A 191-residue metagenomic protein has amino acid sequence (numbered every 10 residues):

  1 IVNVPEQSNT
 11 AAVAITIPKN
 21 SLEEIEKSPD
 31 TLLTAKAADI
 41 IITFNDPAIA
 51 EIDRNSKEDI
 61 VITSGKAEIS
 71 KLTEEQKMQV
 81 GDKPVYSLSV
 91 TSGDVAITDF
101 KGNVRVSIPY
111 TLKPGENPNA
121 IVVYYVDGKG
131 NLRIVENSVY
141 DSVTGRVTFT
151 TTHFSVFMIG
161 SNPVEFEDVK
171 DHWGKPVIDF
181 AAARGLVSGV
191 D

Functional and structural regions predicted by a protein language model:
I1-K129: Proteolytic processing hotspots in large secreted/extracellular or virion-associated proteins and select intracellular
S107-Y110, R146-T151: Exposed aromatic-hydrophobic patches
G130-N137: Surface-exposed loop/edge segments in extracytoplasmic proteins
Y140-V143: Short proline/glycine- and polar residue-rich coil/turn motifs
T148-P163: C-terminal beta-strand-rich structural cap/linker in extracellular carbohydrate-active enzymes
P163-D191: Extracytoplasmic Gram-positive cell-surface binding/anchoring modules and repeats
